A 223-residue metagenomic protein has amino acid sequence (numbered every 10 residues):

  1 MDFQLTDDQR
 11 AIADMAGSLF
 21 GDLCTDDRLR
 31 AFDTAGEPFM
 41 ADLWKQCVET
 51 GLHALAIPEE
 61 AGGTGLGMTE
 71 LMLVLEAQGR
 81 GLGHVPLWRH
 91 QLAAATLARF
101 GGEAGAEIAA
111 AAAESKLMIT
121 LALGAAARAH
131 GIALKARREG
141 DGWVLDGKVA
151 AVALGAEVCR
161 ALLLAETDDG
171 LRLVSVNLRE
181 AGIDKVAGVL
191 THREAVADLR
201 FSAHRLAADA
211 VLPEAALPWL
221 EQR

Functional and structural regions predicted by a protein language model:
D2-D8, I12, D184-R223: Glycine-rich beta->alpha junctions and the first turn(s) of the following alpha-helix
Q9, F20, G51, P58 (+4 more regions): Buried hydrophobic positions in well-ordered alpha/beta secondary-structure cores of metabolic enzymes
D27-E49: Short secondary-structure junction/hinge motifs that connect adjacent elements
E49-A106, E157: Internal helix-loop-helix
G65-V74, A113, R128-I132, R205: Structural signature of FAD isoalloxazine-binding scaffolds in flavoprotein oxidoreductases
E114-A126: A short, Trp-centered hydrophobic/proline-enriched beta-strand micro-motif
A122, K148-I183: A short core secondary-structure module
A136-R137: A structural signal for short hydrophobic beta-strand segments in well-ordered beta-sheet cores
